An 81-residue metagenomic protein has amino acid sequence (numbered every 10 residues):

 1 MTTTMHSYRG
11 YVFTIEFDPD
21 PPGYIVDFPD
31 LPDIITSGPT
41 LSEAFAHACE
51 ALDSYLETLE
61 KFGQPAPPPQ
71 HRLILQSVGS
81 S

Functional and structural regions predicted by a protein language model:
M1-V12, A46-S81: Short, charged, surface-exposed hinge/linker loops at domain edges that act as mobile lids or interdomain connectors
H6, T14, D18-D20, G38: Short, positively charged
E16-L31: Short aromatic-glycine-(Arg/Gly/Cys) micro-motifs in beta-strand/loop hairpins
P19, I34, L59: Short glycine- and Lys/Arg-enriched binding-loop motifs that mark or flank ligand-binding interfaces
P32-E43: A short, exposed loop/beta-hairpin motif centered on an aromatic-Gly-Thr core
